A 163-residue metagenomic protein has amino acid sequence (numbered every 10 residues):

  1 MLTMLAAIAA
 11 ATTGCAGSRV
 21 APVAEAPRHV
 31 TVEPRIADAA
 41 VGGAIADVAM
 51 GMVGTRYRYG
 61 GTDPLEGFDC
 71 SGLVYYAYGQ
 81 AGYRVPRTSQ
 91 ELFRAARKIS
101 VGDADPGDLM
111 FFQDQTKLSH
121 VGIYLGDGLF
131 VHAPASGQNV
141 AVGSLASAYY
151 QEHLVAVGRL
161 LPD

Functional and structural regions predicted by a protein language model:
M1-T3: Bacterial N-terminal signal peptides that target proteins for export
A10-G14: C-terminal motif of bacterial Sec signal peptides marking the signal peptidase cleavage site
A16-A37, V41, Y83, I99 (+1 more regions): Aromatic- and glycine-rich peptidoglycan recognition patches
A21-S71: Post-signal-peptide N-terminal segment of Sec-exported extracytoplasmic proteins
E33, T55-P106: Catalytic cysteine-centered active-site loop
G107-D108, G128: Structural motif
